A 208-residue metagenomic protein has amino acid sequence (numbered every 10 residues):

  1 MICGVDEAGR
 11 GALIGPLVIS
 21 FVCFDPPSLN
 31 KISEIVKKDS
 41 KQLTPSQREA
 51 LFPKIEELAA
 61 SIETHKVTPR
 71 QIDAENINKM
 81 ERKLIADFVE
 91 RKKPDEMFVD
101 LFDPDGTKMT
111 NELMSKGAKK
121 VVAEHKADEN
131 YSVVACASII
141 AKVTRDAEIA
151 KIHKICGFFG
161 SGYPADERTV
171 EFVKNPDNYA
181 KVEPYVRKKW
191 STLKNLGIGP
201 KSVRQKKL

Functional and structural regions predicted by a protein language model:
M1-L208: RNase H-like, Mg2+-dependent phosphodiesterase core, and more generally RNA phosphate-backbone-engaging helix-loop
